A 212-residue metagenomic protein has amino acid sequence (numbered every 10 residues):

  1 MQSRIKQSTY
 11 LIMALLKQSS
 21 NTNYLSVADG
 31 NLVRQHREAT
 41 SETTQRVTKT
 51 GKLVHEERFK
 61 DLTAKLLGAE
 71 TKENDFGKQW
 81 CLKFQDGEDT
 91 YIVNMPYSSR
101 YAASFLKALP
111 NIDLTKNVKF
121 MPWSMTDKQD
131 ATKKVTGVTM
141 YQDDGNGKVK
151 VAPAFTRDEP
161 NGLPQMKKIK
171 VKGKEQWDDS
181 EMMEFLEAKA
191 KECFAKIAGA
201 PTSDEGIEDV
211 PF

Functional and structural regions predicted by a protein language model:
I5-N94, A103-P110, M125-K168, G173-Q176 (+2 more regions): OB-fold ssDNA-binding interfaces and closely related basic DNA-contact patches used across DNA replication/repair
S98: Active-site beta-loop-alpha junctions of metal-dependent nucleic acid enzymes, especially the RNase H-like/DDE
S203-F212: Short acidic, low-complexity intrinsically disordered linear motifs used for protein-protein interactions
